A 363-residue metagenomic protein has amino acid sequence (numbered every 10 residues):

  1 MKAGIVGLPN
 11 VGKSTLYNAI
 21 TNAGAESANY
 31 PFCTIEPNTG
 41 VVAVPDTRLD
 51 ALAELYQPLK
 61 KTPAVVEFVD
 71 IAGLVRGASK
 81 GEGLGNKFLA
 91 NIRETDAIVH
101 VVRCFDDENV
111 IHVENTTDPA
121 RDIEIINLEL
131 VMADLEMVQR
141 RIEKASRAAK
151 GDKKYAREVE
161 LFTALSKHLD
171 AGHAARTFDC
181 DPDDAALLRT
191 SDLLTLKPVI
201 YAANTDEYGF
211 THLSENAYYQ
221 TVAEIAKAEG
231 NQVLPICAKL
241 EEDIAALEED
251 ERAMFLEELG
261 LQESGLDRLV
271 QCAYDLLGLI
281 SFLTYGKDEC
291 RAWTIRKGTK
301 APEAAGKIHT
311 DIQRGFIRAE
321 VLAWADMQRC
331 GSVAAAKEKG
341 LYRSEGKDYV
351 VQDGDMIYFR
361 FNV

Functional and structural regions predicted by a protein language model:
M1-I111, Q139-R140, K144-A145: Conserved G1/Walker A P-loop phosphate-binding module
K2-V6, V11, Y17, Q139 (+3 more regions): C-terminal-of-GTPase-core extension/linker across diverse P-loop GTPases
G12-Y17, P45-Q57, G85-N109, R121-L130 (+4 more regions): Phosphate-binding glycine-rich loops and adjacent basic patches that engage nucleotide phosphates, nucleic-acid
S14, P31, E67, F105 (+5 more regions): Generic signal for short, ordered secondary-structure residues within or immediately flanking folded domains
F32, D46-L49, T62-F68, E82-D96 (+9 more regions): Amphipathic alpha-helical transducer elements in NTP-driven molecular machines
G40-P45, A72-E82, R93-Y155, H168-D181 (+2 more regions): Conserved Switch II/interswitch segment of TRAFAC-class P-loop GTPases
E94, Q352-D353: Short, flexible surface segments
